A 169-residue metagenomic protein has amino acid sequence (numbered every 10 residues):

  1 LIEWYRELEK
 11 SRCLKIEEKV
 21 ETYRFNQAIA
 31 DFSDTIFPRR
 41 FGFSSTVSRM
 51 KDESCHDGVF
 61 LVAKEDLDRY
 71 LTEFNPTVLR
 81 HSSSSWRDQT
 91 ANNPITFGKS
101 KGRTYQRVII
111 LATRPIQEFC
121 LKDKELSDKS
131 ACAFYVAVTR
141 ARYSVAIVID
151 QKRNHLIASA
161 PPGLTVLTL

Functional and structural regions predicted by a protein language model:
L1-L169: The feature marks helicase ATPase cores and/or their adjacent C-terminal helical subdomains in SF1/SF2/AAA+ helicases
